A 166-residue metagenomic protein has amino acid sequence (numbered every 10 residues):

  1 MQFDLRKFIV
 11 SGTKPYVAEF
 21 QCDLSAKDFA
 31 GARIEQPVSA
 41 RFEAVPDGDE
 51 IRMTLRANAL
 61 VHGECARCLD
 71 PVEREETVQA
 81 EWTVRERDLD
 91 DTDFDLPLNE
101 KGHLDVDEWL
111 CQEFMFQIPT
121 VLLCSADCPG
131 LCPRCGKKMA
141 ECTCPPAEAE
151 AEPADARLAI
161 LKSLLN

Functional and structural regions predicted by a protein language model:
M1-E64: A positional/architectural concept
M1-G12, V17, P37, E73-T77 (+1 more regions): Charge-rich, low-complexity linker and terminal segments
R52, R56-N58, P71, Q79-W82: Acidic, aromatic-enriched beta-alpha/helix-loop junctions
C68: Conformational-control "hinges and anchors"
